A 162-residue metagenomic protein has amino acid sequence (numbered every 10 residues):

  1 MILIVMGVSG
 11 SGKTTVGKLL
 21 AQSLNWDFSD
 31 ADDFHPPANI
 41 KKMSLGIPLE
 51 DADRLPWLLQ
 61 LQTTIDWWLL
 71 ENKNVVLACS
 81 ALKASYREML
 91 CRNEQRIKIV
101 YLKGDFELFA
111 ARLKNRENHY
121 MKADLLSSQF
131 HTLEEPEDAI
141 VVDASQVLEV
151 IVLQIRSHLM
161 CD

Functional and structural regions predicted by a protein language model:
I2: Walker A (P-loop) ATP-phosphate-binding motif of ABC ATPase nucleotide-binding domains
V5: Hydrophobic anchor at the beta1->P-loop junction of P-loop NTPases
V8: P-loop (Walker A) phosphate-binding loop of NTP-binding proteins
K13: Conserved lysine of the Walker
K18, Q22-L61: Conserved substrate/cofactor phosphate-moiety recognition/catalytic segment in nucleotide-dependent phosphotransferases
A52-N93, L102: Glycine-rich phosphate-binding loop used to anchor ATP phosphates in small-molecule kinases, encompassing both
N93-R112: Conserved phosphate-donor/acceptor-positioning beta-strand/loop module used by diverse small-molecule
N115-Q154: Small-molecule kinase domains that catalyze NTP-dependent phosphoryl transfer to phosphate-bearing small molecules
